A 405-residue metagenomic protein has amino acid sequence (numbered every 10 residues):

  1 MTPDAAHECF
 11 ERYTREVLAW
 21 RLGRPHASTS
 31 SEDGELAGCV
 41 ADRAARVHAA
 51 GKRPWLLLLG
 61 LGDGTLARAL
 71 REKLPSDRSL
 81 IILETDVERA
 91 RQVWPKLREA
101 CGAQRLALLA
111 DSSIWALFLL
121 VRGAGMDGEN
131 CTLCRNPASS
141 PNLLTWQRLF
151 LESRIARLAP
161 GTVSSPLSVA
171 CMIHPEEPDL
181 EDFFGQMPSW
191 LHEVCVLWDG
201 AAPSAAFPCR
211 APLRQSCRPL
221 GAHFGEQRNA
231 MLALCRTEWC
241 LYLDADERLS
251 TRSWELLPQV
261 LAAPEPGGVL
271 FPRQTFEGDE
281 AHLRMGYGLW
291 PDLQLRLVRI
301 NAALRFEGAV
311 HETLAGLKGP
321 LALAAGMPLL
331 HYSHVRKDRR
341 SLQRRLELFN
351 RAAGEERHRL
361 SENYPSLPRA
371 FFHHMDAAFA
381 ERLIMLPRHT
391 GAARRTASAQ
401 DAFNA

Functional and structural regions predicted by a protein language model:
M1-W55, L61-P166: N-terminal donor/sugar-recognition subdomains of glycan-related enzymes, prototypically the membrane-proximal stem
R68-K73, D182-Q186, A230, E255-L257: A short acidic, amphipathic alpha-helical/loop segment
A170-W190: Short, well-formed alpha-helical segments that are part of the catalytic scaffolds of diverse glycosyltransferases
F183-R218: Acidic donor-binding segment of Leloir-type glycosyltransferases
P219-E226: A short, glycine-/small-residue-rich helix N-cap motif at loop->alpha-helix starts within glycosyltransferase
E226-L232, S250-A405: Catalytic-site signature of metal-activated, phosphate-bearing donor transferases, centered on the GT-A/GT-A-like
C240: Short aromatic/hydrophobic "clamp" motif used to bind/position activated sugar donors
D244-R248: The conserved acidic donor/metal-binding loop of glycosyltransferases
